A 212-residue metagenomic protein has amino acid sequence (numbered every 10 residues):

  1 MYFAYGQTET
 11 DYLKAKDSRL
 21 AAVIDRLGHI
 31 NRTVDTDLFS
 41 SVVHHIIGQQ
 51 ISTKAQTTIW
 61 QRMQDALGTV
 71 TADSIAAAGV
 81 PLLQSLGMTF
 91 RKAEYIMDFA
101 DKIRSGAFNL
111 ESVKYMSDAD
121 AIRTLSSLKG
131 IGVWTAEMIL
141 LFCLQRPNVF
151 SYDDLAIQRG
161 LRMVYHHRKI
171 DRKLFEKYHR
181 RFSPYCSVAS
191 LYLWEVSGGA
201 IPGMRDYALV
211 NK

Functional and structural regions predicted by a protein language model:
M1-L38, D120, E176, G198-K212: Intrinsically disordered, low-complexity, charged terminal extensions of DNA damage-control enzymes
R19-V23, I51-S52, Q56-S127, R181-S183: Alpha-helical ds-nucleic-acid-binding substructure associated with the helix-hairpin-helix region of base-excision DNA
T36-G48: Alpha-helical scaffold segments that form or flank carboxylate-/histidine-based iron centers
V43, W60, M97-A100, L193 (+1 more regions): Short, amphipathic alpha-helical segments that act as regulatory/interfacial helices in nucleotide-processing proteins
G106-E111, V133-T135, F150, C186: Short, structured loop/turn "capping" segments at alpha-beta junctions
S117-L161: Catalytic DNA-binding helix-loop module of base-excision-repair DNA glycosylases/AP lyases
H166-K212: A basic, often C-terminal nucleic-acid-binding module that engages the phosphate backbone, implemented in DNA
